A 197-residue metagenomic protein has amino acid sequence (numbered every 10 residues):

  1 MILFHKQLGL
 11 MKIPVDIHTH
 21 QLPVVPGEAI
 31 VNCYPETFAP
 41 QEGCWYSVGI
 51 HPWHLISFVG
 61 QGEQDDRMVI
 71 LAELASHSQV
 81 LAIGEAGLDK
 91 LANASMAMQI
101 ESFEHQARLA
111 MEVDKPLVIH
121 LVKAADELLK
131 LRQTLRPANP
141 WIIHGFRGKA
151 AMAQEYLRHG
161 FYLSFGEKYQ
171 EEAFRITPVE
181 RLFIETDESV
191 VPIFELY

Functional and structural regions predicted by a protein language model:
I2-Y197: Mid-domain alpha/beta scaffold segments of enzyme catalytic cores
